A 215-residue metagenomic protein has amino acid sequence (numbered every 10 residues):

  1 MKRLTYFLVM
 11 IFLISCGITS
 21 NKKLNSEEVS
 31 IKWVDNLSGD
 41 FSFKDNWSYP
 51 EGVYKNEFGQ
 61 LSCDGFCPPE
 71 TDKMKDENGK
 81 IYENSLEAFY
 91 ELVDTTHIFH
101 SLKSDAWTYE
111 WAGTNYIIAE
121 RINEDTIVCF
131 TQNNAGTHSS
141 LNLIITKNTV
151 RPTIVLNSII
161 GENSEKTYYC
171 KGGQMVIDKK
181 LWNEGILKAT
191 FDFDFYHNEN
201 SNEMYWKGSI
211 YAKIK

Functional and structural regions predicted by a protein language model:
M1-V29: Bacterial Sec-dependent N-terminal signal peptides
L8-M10, D72, W182, S201: Exposed boundary/loop context
E27-S42: Post-signal peptide N-terminal segment of mature Sec-exported envelope proteins
S42-K180: Surface-exposed helix/loop patches within compact recognition domains
V176-K215: C-terminal or internal capping secondary-structure element at the end of a domain, subdomain, or sheet
